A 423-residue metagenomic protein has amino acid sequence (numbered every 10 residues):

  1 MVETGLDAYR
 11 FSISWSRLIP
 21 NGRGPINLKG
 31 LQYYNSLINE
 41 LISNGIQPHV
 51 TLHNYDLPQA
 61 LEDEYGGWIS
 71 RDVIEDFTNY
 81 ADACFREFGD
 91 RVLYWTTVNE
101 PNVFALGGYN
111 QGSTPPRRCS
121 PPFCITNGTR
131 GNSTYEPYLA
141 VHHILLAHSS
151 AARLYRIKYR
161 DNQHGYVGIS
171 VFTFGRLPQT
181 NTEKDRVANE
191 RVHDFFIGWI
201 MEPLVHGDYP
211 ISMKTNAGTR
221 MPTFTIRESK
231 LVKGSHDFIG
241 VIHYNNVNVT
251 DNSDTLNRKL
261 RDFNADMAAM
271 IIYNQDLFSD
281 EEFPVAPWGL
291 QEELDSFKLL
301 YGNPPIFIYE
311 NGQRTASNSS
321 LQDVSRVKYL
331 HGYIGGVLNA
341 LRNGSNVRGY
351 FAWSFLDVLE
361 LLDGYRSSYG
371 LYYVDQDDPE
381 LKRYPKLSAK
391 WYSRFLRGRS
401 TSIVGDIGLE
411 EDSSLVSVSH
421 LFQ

Functional and structural regions predicted by a protein language model:
V2-L6: N-terminal carbohydrate-binding accessory modules
D7-S14, Q47-T51: Short, well-structured secondary-structure segments
I13-I26: Glycine-rich, proline-tolerant flexible connector loops at the mouths of alpha/beta enzymes
N21-R23, L31-Q423: Active-site region of glycoside hydrolase catalytic domains
